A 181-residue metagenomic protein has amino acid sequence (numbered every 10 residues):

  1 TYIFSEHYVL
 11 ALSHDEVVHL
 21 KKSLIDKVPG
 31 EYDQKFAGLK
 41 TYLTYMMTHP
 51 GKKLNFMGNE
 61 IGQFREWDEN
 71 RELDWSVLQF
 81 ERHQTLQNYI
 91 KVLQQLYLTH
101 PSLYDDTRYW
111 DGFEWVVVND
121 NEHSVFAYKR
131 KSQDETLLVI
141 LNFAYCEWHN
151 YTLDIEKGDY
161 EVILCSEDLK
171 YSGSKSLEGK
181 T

Functional and structural regions predicted by a protein language model:
T1-I25, H49: Aromatic-lined glycan-binding groove of carbohydrate-active enzymes
D15, L20-K21, G30-N55, N59-T181: Carbohydrate-interacting/catalytic domains
